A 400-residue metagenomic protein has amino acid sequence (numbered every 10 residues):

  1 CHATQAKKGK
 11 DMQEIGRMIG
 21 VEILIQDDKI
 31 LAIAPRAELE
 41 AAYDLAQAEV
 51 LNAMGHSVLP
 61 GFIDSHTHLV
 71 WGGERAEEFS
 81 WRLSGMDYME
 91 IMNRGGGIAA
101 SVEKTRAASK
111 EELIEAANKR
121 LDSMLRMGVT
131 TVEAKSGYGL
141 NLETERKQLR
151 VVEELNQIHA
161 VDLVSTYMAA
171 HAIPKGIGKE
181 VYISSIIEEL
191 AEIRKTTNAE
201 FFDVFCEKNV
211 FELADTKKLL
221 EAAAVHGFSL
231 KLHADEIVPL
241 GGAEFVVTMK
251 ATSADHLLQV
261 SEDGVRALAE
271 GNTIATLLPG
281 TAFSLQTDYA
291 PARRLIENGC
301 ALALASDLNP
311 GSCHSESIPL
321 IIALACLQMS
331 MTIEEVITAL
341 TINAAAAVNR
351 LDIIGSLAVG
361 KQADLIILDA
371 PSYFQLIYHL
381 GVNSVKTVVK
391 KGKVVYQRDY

Functional and structural regions predicted by a protein language model:
C1-A42, Y373-Q375: N-terminal metal-binding scaffold of metallo-dependent hydrolase/deaminase domains
A6-E14, L340-I342, V359-Y400: C-terminal cap of metal-dependent C-N hydrolases
I23, D28, G55, H66 (+13 more regions): Divalent metal-coordination and catalytic microenvironments
Q47-N52, S165, V388: Conserved beta-strand scaffold positions in the cores of enzyme catalytic domains, especially in NTP/NDP-utilizing
A48-A116: Metal-associated gating/positioning segment near the N- to mid-region
S101-A116, D122, T130-G241: Metal-coordinating catalytic core of metallo-dependent amide/deamination hydrolases
Y182-T197, F211-E297, C313-S315: Catalytic core of soluble alpha/beta enzymes
V225-L230, T248-M249, Q286-A370: His/Asp/Glu-enriched, well-ordered alpha-helical/loop segment that forms or immediately abuts the divalent-metal
